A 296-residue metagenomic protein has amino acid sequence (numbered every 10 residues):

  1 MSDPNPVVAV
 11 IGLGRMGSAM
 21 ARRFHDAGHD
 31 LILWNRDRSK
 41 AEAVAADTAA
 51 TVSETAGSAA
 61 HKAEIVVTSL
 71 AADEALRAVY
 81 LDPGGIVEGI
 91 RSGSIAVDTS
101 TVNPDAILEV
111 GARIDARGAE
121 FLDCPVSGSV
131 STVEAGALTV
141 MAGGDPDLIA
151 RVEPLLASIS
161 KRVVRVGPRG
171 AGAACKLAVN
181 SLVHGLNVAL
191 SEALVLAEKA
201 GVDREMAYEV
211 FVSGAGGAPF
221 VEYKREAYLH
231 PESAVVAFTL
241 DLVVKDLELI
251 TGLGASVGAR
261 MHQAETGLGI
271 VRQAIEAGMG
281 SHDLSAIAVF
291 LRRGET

Functional and structural regions predicted by a protein language model:
M1-S69, S94, V130, R165: NAD(P)+-binding Rossmann beta1-loop-alpha1 motif at the extreme N-terminus of oxidoreductases
L31, V52, F121-L122, V163 (+2 more regions): Hydrophobic beta-strand scaffold residues
A56-H61, I65-L138: Rossmann-like NAD(P)(H) cofactor-binding subdomain of soluble oxidoreductases
I65, A71, A75, I95 (+9 more regions): Amphipathic alpha-helical hairpins
T101-S181: Rossmann-fold dinucleotide-binding core
A171-E295: Helical "substrate-binding/catalytic lid" subdomain of Rossmann-like NAD(P)-dependent dehydrogenases/reductases
